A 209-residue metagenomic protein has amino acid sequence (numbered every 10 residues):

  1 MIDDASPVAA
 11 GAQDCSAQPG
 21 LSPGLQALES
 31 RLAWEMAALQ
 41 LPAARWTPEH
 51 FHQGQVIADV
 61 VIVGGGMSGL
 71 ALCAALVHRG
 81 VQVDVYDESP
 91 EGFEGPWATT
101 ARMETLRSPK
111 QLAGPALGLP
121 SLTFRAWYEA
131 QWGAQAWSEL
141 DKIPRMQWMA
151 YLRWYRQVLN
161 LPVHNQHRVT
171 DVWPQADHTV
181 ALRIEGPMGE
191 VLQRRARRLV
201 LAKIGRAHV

Functional and structural regions predicted by a protein language model:
M1-D59, H78-R79, E190-L192, R206-H208: Extreme N-terminal leader/targeting segments of oxidoreductases
G11, C15, E88-M146: Glycine-rich active-site loop/strand segments that organize a redox cofactor
Q53-D84: N-terminal Rossmann-like FAD-binding beta1-loop-alpha1 element of flavoenzymes
V61-V63, V169, L182, L192-R206: Short hydrophobic core segments
S68, E91, R206: Conserved Rossmann-like nucleotide-cofactor binding loop
R156-H164: A structural motif corresponding to the C-terminal end of an alpha-helix and its immediate exit/capping segment
N165-V180: A conserved short coil-to-beta-strand element within the FAD-binding core of flavoproteins
